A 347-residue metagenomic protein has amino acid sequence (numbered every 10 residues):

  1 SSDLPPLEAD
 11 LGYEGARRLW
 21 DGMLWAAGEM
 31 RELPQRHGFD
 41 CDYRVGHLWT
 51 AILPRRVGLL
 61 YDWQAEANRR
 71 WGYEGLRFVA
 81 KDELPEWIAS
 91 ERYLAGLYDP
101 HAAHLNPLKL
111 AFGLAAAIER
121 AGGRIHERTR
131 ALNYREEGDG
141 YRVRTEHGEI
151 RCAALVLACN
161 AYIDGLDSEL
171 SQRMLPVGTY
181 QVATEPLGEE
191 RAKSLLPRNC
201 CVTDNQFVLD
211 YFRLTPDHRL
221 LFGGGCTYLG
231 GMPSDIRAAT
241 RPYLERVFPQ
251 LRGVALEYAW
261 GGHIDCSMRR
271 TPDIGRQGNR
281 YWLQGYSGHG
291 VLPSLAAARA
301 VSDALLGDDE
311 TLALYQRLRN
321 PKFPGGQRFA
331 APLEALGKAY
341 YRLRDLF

Functional and structural regions predicted by a protein language model:
S1-K81: Dinucleotide-binding Rossmann-like beta1-alpha1 core, especially the glycine-rich loop that anchors the ADP
A9, Y13-G15, D40-W49, E83-A117 (+2 more regions): Helix-loop-beta segment of a Rossmann-like dinucleotide-binding subdomain
A16-L19, M23-A27, R56-L60, A103 (+10 more regions): Generic structural signal for well-ordered, non-membrane alpha-helical segments in soluble metabolic enzymes
G28, R36-R44, A131-N133, E149-G278: Active-site substrate-recognition segment that forms the wall of the catalytic cavity or substrate channel
D42, L76-V79, R124-H126, E257-A259: General small-molecule cofactor/ligand-binding pocket signal
G58-R69, E91-A153: Helical element adjacent to the flavin cofactor pocket in flavoenzyme catalytic cores
R77-A80, I125-E127, T145, L157 (+1 more regions): General beta-strand structural signal in soluble alpha/beta enzymes
C226, G230-M232, R237-L346: C-terminal catalytic lobe of FAD-dependent flavoproteins
